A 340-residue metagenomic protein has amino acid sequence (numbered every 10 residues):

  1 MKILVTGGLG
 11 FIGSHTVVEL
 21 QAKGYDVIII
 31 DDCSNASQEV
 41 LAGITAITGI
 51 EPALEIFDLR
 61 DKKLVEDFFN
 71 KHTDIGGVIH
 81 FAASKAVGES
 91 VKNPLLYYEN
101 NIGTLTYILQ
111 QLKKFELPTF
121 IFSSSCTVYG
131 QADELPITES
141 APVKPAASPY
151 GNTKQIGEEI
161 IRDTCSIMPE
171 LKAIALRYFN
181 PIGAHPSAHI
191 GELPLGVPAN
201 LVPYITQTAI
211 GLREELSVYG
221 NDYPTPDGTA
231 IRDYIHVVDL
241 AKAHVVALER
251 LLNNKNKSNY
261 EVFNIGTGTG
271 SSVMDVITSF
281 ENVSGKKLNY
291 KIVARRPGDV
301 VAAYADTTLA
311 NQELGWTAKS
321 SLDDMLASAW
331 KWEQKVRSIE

Functional and structural regions predicted by a protein language model:
M1-G77, V197: N-terminal Rossmann/SDR dinucleotide-binding element
D61, G103-Y107, T119, I156-G157 (+1 more regions): Conserved cofactor-binding/catalytic machinery of classical short-chain dehydrogenase/reductase
G76-I79, I121: N-terminal Rossmann-like NAD(P) cofactor-binding module of classical short-chain dehydrogenase/reductase
A82-K85, S124: Conserved NAD(P)H cofactor-binding loop of Rossmann-fold oxidoreductase domains
K92, E99-Y107, V128-N180, H189-N200: Catalytic helix-loop patch of NAD(P)-dependent Rossmann-fold dehydrogenases
T104, I108-L112, I161, A243 (+1 more regions): Hydrophobic positions on the long internal alpha-helix of Rossmann-like NAD(P)-dependent oxidoreductase domains
V202-E340: C-terminal substrate-binding subdomain of Rossmann-fold SDR/epimerase-dehydratase oxidoreductases
